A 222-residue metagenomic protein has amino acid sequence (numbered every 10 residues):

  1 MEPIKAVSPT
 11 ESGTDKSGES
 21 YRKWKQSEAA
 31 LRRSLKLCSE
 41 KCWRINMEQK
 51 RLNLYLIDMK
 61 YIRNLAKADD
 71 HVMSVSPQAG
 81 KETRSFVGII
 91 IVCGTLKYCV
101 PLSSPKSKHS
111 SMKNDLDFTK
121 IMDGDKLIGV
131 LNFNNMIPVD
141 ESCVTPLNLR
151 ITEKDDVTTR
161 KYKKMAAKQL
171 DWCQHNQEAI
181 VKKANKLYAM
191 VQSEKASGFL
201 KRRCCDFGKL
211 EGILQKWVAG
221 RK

Functional and structural regions predicted by a protein language model:
I4-T10, S27, I45: Intrinsic disorder/low-complexity segments
Y21-K23, S34, S39-E48, I121-K222: C-terminal terminal-subdomain/extension
L31: A conserved ligand/cofactor-binding region detector
M47-T83, I89: Short N-terminal edge-element motif at the start of the domain
L52-L56, S85-I89, L96-P101, N132-P138: Ordered hydrophobic segments in well-structured contexts
P77-E82, V92-V130: Compact nucleic-acid interaction/catalytic patches
